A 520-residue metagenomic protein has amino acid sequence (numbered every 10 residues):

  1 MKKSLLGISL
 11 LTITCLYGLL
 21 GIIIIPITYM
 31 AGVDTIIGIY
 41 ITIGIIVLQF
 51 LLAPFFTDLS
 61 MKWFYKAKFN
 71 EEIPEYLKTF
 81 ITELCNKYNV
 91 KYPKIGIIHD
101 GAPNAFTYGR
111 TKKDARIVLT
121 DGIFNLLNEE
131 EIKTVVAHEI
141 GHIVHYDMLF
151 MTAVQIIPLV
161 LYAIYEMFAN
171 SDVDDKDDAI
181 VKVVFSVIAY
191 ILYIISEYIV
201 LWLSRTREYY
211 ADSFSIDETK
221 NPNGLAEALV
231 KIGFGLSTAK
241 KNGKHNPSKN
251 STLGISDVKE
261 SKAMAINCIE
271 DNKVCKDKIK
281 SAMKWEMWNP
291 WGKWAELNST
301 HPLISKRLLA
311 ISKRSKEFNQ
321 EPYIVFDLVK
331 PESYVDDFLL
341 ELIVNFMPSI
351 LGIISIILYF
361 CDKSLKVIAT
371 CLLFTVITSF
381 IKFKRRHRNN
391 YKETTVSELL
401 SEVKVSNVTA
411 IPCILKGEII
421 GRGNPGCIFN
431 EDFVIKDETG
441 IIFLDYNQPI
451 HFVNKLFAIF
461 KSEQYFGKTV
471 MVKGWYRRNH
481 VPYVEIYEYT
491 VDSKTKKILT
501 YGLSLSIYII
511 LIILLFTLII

Functional and structural regions predicted by a protein language model:
M1-N104, P158-L201, G233-S237, K316-E398 (+5 more regions): Hydrophobic or amphipathic, alpha-helical segments that drive membrane association/targeting
P54, D58, I81, I95 (+5 more regions): Residue-level signature of catalytic and energy-coupling elements of molecular machines, predominantly ATP/GTP-dependent
N89-D114, N170, D177, W202 (+1 more regions): Active-site-proximal gating segments in proteases and membrane effectors
V118, N128-V144, L149: Short alpha-helix carrying the canonical HExxH Zn2+-binding catalytic motif
I140-L159, N221-N223: Catalytic Zn2+-binding segment of zinc metalloproteases
S406-P412, I450-K473: Short nucleic-acid-contacting surface segments enriched for D/E, G, S/T with interspersed K/R
V408-F429, M471-G474: Structural detector for short beta-strands of small beta-barrel domains
G426-V453, Y487-S493: OB-fold (S1/OB) nucleic-acid-binding surfaces
